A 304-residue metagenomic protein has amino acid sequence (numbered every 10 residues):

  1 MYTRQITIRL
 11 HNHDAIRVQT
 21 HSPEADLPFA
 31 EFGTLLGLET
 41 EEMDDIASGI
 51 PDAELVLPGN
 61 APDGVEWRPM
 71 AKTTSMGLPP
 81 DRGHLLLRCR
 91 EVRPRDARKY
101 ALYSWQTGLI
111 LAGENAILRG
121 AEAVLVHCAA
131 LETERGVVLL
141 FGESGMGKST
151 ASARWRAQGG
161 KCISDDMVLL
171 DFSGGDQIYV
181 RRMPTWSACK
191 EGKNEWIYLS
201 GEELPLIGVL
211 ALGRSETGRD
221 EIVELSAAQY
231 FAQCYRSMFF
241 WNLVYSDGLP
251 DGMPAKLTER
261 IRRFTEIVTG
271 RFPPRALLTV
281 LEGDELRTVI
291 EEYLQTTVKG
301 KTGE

Functional and structural regions predicted by a protein language model:
M1, S48, I117, E122-V124 (+1 more regions): Short solvent-exposed loop/turn micro-motifs enriched in small/polar/acidic residues
M1-P94, E292-E304: Long, basic/Gly/Ser/Thr-rich N-terminal segments that mediate initial subcellular attachment or targeting
Y2-R17, H21-A30, H127-E143, A157-E304: Glycine-rich, often acidic-flanked micro-motifs that create phosphate/phosphodiester-binding or positioning elements
D96-Y103, L140-G142: Flexible, glycine/proline-enriched loop segments at strand-loop-helix junctions that form or flank small-ligand binding
S104-L125: N-terminal pre-Walker A segment at the start of P-loop NTPase domains
I110-L111, W155-A157: A conserved donor-nucleotide-binding helix/loop in the catalytic core of Leloir-type glycosyltransferases
K148: Conserved lysine of the Walker
A151-S152: Post-Walker A alpha-helix
